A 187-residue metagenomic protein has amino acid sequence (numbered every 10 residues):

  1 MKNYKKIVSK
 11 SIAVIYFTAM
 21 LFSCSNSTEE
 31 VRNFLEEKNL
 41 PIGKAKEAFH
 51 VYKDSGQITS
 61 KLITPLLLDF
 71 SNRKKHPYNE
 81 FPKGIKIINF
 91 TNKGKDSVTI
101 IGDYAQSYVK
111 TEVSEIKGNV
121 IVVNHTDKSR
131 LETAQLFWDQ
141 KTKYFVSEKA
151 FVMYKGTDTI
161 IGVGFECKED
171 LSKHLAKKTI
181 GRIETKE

Functional and structural regions predicted by a protein language model:
M1-E187: Mature-chain termini and adjacent capping regions
